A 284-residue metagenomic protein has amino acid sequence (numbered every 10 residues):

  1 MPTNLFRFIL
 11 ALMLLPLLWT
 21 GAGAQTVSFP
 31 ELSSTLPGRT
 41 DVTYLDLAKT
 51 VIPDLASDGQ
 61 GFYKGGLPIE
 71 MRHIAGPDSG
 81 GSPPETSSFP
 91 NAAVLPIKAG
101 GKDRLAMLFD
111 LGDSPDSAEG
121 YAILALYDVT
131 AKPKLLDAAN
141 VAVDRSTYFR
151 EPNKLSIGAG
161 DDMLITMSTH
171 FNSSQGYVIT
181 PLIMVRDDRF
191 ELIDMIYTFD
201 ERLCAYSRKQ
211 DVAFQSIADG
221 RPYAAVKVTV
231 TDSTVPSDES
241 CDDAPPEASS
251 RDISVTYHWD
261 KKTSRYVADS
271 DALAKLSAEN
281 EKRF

Functional and structural regions predicted by a protein language model:
M1-L10: Bacterial N-terminal signal peptides that target proteins for export
I9-L18: Bacterial N-terminal signal peptides
A24-G76, N172, Y177-F284: Acidic, small-residue rich beta-repeat scaffolds with periodic aromatic anchors
R72-N91, A142-P152, R202-R208, S277-N280: Repeat-based blade/solenoid architectures
P90-G101, R150-G160, A213-R221: Structural signature of eukaryotic scaffold interfaces centered on beta-propeller domains
D103-I157: A glycine-rich, hydrophobic loop/mini-helix early in the fold
R104-D110, D161-T169, P222-V230: Short beta-strand elements that form the blades of beta-propeller/WD-repeat-like and other beta-sheet-rich scaffold
A138-F190, D194-F199: Eukaryote-skewed repeat-based solenoidal scaffolds used as protein-protein interaction platforms, primarily
